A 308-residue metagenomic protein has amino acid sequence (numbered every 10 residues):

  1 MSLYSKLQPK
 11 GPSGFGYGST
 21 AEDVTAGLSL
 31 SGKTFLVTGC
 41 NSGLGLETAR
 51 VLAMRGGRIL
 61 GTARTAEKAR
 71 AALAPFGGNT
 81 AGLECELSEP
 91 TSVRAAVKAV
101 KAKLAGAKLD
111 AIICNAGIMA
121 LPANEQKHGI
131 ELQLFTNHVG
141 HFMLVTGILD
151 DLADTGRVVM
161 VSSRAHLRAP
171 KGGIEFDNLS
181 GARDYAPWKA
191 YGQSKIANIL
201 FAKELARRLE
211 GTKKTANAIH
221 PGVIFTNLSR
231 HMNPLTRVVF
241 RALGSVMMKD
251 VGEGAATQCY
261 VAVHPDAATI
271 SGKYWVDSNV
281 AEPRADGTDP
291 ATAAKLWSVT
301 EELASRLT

Functional and structural regions predicted by a protein language model:
L3-K6, G11-M232, R306-T308: Rossmann-fold NAD(P)H-dependent dehydrogenase/reductase core
P9-F15, S194, A218, R241-A281 (+1 more regions): C-terminal helical subdomain
G61, C85, V246, A285-T288: Pocket-edge positions in alpha/beta enzyme catalytic cores
A95, A99, T257-Y260, K295 (+1 more regions): Alpha-helical elements of Rossmann-like donor-binding domains used by nucleotide-donor carbohydrate transfer enzymes
L121-P122, P283-D286: A generic structural signal for short coil/turn motifs at secondary-structure boundaries
L179-A182, P234-G244: A short C-terminal helix-loop "cap" of Rossmann-like NAD(P)-dependent dehydrogenase/epimerase domains
D286-T308: C-terminal amphipathic/interface module of NAD(P)-dependent oxidoreductases and related NAD-binding regulators
